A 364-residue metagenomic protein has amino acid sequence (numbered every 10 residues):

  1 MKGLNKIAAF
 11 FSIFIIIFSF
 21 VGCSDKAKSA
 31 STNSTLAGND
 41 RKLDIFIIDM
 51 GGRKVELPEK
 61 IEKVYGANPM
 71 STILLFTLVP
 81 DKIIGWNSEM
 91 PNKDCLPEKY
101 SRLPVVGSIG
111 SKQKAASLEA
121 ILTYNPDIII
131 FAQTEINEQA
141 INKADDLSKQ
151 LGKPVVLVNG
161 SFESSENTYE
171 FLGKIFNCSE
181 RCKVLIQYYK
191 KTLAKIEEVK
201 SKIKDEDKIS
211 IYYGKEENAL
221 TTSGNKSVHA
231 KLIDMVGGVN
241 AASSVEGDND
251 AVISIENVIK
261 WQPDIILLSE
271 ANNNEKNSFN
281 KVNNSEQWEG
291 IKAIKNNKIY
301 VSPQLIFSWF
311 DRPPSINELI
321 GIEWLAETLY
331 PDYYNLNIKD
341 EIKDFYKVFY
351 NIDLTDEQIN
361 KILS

Functional and structural regions predicted by a protein language model:
K2-A27: Sec-dependent N-terminal signal peptides of Gram-positive bacterial secreted proteins and lipoproteins
G22-I73, E180-Y213, Y333-S364: Bacterial Sec-exported substrate-binding components of ABC uptake systems
M50-G52, V106-E119, E246-I255: Short helix-initiation/N-cap motifs at beta->coil->alpha
S71-Y124, I128-N137, A241: A short, structured surface patch at a secondary-structure boundary
K93-D94, K112-Q113, Q133-K143, L157-F171 (+1 more regions): Extracytoplasmic ligand-binding site segments that recognize negatively charged/polar headgroups
S108, E163-Y169, K174, N274-S364: Structured C-terminal subdomain patch of bacterial secreted/periplasmic proteins
G110, T222-N249: Alpha-helical, coiled-coil/dimerization segments enriched in small aliphatic residues
L232, A241-S243, N249-E275: Ligand-binding pocket segment of bilobal, Venus flytrap-like solute-binding proteins
